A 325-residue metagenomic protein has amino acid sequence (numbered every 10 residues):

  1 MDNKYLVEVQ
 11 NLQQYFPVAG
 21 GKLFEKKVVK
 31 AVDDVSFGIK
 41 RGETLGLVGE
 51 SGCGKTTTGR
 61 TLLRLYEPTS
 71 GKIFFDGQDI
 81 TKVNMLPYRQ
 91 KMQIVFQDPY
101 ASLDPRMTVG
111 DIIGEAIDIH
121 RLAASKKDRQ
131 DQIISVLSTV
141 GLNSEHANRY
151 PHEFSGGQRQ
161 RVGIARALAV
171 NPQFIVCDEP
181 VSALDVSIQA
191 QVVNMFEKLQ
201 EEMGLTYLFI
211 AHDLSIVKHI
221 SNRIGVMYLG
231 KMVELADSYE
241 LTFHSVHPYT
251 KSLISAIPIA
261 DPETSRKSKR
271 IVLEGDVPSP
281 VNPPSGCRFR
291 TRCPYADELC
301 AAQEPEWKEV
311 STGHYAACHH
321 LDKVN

Functional and structural regions predicted by a protein language model:
N3-Y5, A19-L23, D237-N325: Short catalytic/signature loops enriched in Gly
L63: Helix-to-loop junction immediately C-terminal to a conserved catalytic motif
G71-D79, Y88: Conserved ABC transporter NBD signature motif
K127-E145, I254-S255: Conserved ABC ATPase "signature" region
Y150-F154, Q158: Conserved ABC ATPase signature
A169-Q173: A short, proline-enriched helix->beta-strand linker immediately N-terminal to the Walker B motif in ABC-type P-loop
P180-L184, I188-R266: P-loop NTP-binding/switch modules centered on Walker-like glycine-rich loops
